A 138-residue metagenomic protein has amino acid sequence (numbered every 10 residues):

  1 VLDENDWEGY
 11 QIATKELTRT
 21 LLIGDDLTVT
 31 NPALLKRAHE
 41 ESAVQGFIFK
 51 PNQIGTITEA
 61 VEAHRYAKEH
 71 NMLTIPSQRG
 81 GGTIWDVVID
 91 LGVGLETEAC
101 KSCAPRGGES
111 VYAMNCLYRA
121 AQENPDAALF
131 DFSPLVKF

Functional and structural regions predicted by a protein language model:
V1-F138: Catalytic core of soluble alpha/beta enzymes
